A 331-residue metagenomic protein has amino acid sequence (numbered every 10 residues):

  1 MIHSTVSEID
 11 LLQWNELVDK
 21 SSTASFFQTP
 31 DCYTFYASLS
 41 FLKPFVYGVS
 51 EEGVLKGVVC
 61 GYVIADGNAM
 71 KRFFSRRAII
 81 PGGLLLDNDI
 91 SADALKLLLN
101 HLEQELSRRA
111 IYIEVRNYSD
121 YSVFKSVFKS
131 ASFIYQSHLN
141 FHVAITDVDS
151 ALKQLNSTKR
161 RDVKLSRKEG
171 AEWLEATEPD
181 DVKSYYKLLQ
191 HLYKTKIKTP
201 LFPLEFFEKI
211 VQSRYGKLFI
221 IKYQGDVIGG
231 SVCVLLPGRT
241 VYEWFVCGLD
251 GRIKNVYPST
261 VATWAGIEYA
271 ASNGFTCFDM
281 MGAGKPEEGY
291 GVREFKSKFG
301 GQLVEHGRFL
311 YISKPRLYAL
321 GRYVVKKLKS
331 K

Functional and structural regions predicted by a protein language model:
I2-M70, N117-N255: A conserved beta-strand-loop-helix scaffold within acyl/acetyltransferase catalytic domains
G48-E51, L55-V58, L85-D87, K96-E103 (+2 more regions): Aromatic (often tryptophan-rich) hydrophobic motifs at membrane interfaces
V59-A65, F128-S150, F275-K331: Active-site/acyl-donor-binding loops of N-acyltransferases
A65-G83: Conserved acyl-donor/pantetheine-binding loop and adjacent beta-alpha core of acyl/acetyltransferases and related
R77-S122: A gly/proline- and charged-residue-enriched helix-loop-helix capping module
L102-R116, S166-R167, Y318-K331: A short, hydrophobic/aromatic-rich structural module that often spans a beta strand with its adjoining loop
I113-V115, L174, F278-M281: Short catalytic-loop micro-motif centered on adjacent basic/acidic residues
